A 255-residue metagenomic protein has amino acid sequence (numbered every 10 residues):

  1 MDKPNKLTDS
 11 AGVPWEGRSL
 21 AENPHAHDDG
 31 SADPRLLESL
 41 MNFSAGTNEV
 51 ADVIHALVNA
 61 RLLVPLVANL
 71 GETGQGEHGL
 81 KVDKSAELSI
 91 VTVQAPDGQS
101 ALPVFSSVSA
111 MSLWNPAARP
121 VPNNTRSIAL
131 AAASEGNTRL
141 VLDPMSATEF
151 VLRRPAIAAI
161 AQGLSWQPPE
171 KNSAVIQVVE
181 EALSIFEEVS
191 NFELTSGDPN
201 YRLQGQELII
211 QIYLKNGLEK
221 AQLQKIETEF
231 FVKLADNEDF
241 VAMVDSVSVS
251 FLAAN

Functional and structural regions predicted by a protein language model:
M1-N255: An interfacial alpha-helical scaffold signature
